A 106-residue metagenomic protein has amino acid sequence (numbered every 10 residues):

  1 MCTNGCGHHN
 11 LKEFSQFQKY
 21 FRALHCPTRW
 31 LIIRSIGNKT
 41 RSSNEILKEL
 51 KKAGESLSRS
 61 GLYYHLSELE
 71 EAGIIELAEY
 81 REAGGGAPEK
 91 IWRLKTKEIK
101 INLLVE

Functional and structural regions predicted by a protein language model:
M1-P27, R81-A83, K90-L94: N-terminal leader segment of winged-helix/HTH proteins
P27-R29, S35-E45: Short capping segments at the starts of secondary-structure elements
N44-E55: DNA-recognition alpha helix
Y63-S67: Short, hydrophobic-biased segments on the C-terminal half of alpha helices that form "recognition helices"
A72, A83-E106: Conserved segment of winged-helix/HTH DNA-binding domains
